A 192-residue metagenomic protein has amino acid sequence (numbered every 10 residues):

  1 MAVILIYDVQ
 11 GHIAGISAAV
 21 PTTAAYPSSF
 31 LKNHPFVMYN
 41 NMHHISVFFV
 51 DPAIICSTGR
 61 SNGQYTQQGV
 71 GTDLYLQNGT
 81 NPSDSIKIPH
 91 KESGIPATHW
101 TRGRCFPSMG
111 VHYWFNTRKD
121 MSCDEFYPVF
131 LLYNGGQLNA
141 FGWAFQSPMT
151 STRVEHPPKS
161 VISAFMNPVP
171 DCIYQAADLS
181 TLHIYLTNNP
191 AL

Functional and structural regions predicted by a protein language model:
M1-L192: Primary mode marks residue(s) on the alpha4-beta5-alpha5 output face of response regulator receiver
